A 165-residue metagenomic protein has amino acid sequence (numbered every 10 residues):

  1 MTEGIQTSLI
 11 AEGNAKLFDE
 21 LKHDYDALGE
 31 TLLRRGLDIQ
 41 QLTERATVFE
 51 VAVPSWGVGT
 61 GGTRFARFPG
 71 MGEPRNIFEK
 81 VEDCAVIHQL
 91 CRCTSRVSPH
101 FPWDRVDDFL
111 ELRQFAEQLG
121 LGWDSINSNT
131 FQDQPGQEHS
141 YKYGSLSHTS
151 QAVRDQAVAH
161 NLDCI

Functional and structural regions predicted by a protein language model:
M1-C164: N-terminal pre-domain/capping segments
